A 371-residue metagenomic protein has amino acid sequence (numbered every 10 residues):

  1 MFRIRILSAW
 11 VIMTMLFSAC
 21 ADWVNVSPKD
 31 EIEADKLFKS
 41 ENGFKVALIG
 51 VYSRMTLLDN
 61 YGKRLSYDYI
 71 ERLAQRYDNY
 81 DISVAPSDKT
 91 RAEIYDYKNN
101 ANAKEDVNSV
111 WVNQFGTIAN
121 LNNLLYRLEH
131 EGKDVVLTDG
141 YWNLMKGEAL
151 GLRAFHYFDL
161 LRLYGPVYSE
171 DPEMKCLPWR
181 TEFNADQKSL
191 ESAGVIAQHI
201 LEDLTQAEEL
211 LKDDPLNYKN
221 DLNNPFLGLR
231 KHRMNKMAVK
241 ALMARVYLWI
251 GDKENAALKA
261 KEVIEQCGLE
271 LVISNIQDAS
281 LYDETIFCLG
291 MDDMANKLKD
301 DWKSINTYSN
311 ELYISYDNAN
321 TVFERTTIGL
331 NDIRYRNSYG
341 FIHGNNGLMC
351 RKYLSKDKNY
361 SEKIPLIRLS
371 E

Functional and structural regions predicted by a protein language model:
C20-E71, A260: Membrane-proximal, proline-rich intrinsically disordered regions
D35, G62-D81, P166-E173, D213-D301: Short, surface-exposed recognition loops and adjoining beta-strand edges that mediate ligand/DNA contacts, enriched
L48, I118-L121, A197, L204 (+1 more regions): Inward-facing hydrophobic residues that define packing positions of alpha-helical scaffold repeats
S87-Y164, E191, L211, K358-I367: Conserved, well-structured interaction surfaces
T138-W142, L163-Q198: Short coil/linker segments at helix-helix boundaries
R233, A257-I367: Hydrophobic-face positions in mid-chain alpha helices that act as interaction patches
